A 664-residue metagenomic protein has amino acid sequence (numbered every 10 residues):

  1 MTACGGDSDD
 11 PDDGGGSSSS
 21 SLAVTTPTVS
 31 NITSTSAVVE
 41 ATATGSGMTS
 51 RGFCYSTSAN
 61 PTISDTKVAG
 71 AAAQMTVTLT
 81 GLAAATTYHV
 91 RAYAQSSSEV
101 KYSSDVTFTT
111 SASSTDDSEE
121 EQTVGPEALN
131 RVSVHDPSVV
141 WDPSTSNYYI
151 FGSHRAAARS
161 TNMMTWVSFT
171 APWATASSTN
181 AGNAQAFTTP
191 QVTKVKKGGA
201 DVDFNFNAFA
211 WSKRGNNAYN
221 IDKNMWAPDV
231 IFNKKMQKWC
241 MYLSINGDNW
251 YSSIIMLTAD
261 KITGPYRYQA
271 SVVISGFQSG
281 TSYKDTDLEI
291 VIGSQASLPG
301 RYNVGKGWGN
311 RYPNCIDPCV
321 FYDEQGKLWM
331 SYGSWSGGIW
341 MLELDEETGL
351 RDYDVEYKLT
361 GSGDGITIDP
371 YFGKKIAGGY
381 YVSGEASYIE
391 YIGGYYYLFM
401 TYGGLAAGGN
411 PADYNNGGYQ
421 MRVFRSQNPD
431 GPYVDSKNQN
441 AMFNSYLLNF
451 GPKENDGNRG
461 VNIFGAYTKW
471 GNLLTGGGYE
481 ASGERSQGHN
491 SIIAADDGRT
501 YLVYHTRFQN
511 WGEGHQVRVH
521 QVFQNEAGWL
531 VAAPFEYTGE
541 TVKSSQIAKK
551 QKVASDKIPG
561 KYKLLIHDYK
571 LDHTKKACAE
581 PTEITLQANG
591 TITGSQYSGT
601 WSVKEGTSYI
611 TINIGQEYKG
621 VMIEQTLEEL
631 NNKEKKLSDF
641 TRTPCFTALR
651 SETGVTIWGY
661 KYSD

Functional and structural regions predicted by a protein language model:
T2-A3: C-terminal motif of bacterial Sec signal peptides marking the signal peptidase cleavage site
S8-S114: Short, surface-exposed linear motifs at loops/turns and structural transition points
A112-D664: Carbohydrate-active catalytic/glycan-binding domains of CAZyme proteins, especially the secreted or lumenal ectodomains
